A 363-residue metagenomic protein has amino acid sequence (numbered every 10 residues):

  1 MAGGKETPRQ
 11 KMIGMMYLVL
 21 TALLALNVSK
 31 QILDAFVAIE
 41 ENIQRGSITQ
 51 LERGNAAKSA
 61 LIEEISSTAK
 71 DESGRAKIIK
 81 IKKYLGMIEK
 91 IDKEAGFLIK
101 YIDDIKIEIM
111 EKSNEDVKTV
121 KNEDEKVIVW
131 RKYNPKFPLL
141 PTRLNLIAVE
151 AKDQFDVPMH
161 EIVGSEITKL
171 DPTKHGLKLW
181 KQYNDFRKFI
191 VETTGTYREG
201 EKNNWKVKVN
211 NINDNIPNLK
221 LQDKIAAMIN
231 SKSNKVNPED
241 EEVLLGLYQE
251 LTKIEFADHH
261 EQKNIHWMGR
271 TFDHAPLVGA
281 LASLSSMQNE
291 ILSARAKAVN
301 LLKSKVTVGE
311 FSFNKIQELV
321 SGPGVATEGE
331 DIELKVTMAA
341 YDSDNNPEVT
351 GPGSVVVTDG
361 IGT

Functional and structural regions predicted by a protein language model:
G4-K11: Juxtamembrane loop-transmembrane helix junctions in multi-pass integral membrane proteins, especially the extracellular
R9, V19-S47: Transmembrane signal-anchor/signal-peptide helices with a preference for the extracytoplasmic
F36-N237, L277: Juxtamembrane extramembrane loops of integral membrane proteins
G164, T168-K335: Long amphipathic alpha-helical scaffold segments
S343-V357: Change to "...patches in solvent-exposed regions of secreted, membrane-anchored, or virion-exposed structural
G360-T363: Short strand-edge motifs at loop-to-beta-strand transitions and within beta-strands of extracellular beta-rich domains
